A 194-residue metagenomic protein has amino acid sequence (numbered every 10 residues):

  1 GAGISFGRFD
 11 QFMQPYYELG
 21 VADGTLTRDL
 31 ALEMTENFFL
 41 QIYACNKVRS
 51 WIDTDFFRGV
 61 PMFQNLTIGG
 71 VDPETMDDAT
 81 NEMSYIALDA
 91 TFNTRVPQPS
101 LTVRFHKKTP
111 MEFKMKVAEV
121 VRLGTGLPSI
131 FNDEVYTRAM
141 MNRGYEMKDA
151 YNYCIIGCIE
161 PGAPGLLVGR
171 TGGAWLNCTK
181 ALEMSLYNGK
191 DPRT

Functional and structural regions predicted by a protein language model:
G1-T194: Conserved catalytic cores of very large enzyme subunits
